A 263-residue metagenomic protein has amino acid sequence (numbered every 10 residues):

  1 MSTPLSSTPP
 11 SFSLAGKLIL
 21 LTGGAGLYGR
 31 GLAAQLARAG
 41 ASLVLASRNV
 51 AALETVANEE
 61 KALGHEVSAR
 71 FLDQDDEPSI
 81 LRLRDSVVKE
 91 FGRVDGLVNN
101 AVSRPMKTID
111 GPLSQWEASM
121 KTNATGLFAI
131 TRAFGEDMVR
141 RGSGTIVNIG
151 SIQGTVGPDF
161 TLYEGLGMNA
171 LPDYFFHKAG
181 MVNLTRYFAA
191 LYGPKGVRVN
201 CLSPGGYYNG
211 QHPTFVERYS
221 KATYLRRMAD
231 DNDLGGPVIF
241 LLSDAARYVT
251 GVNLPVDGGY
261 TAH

Functional and structural regions predicted by a protein language model:
S2-S13, I239, T250-H263: Short C-terminal tail/terminal secondary-structure segment of NAD(P)H-dependent dehydrogenase/reductase domains
L14-V44, F188: Canonical Rossmann dinucleotide-binding motif of NAD(H)/NADP(H)-dependent dehydrogenases/reductases, specifically
D85, T122-S143, Q153-G154, R186-A190 (+2 more regions): Amphipathic alpha-helical dimer-interface segment in Rossmann-like NAD(P)H-dependent oxidoreductases
D95, V102-S103, P112-A129, S143 (+4 more regions): Catalytic Tyr-X3-Lys loop
N100-M106, G259: Conserved NAD(P)H cofactor-binding loop of Rossmann-fold oxidoreductase domains
K107, V147-G193, G206: Catalytic loop of short-chain dehydrogenase/reductase
K107-A118, F160, Y219: Substrate-binding pocket helix/loop in short-chain dehydrogenase/reductase
G193, R198, V249-G251: Short, small/polar-rich loop/turn modules that mediate ligand/substrate recognition or access, typified
